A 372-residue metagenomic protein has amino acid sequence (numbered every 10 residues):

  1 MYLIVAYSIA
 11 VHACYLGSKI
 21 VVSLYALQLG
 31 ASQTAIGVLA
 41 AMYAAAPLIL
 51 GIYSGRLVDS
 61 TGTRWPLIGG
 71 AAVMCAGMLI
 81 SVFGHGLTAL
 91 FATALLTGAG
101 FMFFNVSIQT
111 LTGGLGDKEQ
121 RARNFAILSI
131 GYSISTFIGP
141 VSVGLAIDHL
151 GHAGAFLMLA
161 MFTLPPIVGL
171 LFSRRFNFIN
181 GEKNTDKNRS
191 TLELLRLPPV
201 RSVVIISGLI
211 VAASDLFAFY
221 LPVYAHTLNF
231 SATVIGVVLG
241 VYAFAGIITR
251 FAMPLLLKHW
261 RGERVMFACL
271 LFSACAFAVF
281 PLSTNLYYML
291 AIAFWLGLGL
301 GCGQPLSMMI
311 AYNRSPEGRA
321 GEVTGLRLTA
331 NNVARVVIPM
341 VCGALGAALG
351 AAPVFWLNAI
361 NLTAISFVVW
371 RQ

Functional and structural regions predicted by a protein language model:
M1-A44, R201-S202, V211-Y224, L228: Helix-loop boundary and gating motifs at the non-cytosolic
A44-I52, T136-F137, A243-I247, F251 (+1 more regions): Residue-level signature of mid-helix packing/kink "hotspots" within the transmembrane helices of 12-pass Major
L50-G62, I147, T249-R261: Helix-to-loop junctions at the C-terminal end of transmembrane segments in multipass secondary transporters
G62, F83-H85, L282-T284: Helix-breaking motifs and short loop linkers at transmembrane-helix boundaries and internal kinks in secondary membrane
W65-L79, A160, R264-A278: Structural signature of the two symmetry-related core transmembrane helices
L95-G131: Cytoplasmic helix-loop-helix junction between adjacent transmembrane helices in 12-TM secondary transporters
A160-G181, V368-Q372: C-terminal membrane-cytosol helix-exit motif in multi-pass small-molecule transporters
R175-V204: Juxtamembrane intracellular "pre-TM" segments in multi-pass secondary transporters
